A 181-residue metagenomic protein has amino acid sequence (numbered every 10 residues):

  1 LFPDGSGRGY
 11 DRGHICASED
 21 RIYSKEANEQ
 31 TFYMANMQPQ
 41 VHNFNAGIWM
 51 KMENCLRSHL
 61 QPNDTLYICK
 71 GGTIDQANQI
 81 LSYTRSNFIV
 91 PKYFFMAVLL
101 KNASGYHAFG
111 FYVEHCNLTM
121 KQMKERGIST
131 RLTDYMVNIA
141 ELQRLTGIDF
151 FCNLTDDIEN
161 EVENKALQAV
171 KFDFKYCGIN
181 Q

Functional and structural regions predicted by a protein language model:
L1-Q181: Domain-level detector of nuclease and nuclease-like folds in predominantly extracellular/periplasmic contexts
